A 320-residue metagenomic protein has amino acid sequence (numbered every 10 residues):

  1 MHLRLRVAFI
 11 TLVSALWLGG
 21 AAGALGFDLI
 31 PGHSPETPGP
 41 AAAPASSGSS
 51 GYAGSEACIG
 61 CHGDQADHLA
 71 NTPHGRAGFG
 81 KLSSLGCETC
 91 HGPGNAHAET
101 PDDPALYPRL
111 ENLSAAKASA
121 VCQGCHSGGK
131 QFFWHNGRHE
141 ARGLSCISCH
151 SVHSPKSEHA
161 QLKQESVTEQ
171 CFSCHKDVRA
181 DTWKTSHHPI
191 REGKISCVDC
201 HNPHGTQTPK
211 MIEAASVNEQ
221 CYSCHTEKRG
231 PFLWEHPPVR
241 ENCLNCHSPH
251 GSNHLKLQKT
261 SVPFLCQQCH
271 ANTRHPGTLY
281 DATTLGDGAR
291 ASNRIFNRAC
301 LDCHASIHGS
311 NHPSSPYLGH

Functional and structural regions predicted by a protein language model:
H2-F9, W17-H320: Short sequence/structural segments immediately N-terminal
S14: Polar, low-complexity loop segments and adjacent catalytic/binding residues used for recognizing and processing sugar
